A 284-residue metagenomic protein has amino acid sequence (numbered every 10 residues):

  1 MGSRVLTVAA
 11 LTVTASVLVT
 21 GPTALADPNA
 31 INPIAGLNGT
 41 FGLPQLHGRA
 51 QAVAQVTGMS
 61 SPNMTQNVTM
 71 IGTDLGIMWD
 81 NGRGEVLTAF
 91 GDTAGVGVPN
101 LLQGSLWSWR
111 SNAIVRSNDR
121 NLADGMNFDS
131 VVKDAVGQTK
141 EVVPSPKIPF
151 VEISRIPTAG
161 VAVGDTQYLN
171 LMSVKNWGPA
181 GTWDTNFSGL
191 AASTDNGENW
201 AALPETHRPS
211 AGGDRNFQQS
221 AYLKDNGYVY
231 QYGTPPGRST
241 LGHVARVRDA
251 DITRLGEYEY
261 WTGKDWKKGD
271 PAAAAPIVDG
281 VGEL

Functional and structural regions predicted by a protein language model:
M1-A26: Secretory targeting and sorting signals
G21-T23, L75, P157, L241: A generic alpha-helix preference that emphasizes hydrophobic side chains
N29-I71, D80-I153, A162-G212, G233-L284: Beta-rich carbohydrate-recognition and catalytic domains
L75-I77, P157-A159, Q219-A221, E283: Conserved beta-strand position repeated once per blade in WD40 beta-propeller domains
R208-D225: Flexible gly/pro/ser-rich segments immediately N-terminal to CXXCH heme-c attachment motifs in exported/periplasmic
